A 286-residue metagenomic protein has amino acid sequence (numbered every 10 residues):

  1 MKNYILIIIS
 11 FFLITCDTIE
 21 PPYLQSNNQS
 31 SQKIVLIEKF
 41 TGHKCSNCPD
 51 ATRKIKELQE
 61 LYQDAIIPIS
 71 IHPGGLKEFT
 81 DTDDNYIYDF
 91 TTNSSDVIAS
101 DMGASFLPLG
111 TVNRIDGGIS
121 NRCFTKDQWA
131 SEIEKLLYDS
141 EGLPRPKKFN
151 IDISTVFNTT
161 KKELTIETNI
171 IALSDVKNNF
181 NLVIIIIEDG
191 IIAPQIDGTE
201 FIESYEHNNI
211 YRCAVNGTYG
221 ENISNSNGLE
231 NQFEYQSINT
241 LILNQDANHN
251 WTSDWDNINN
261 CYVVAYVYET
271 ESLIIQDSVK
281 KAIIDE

Functional and structural regions predicted by a protein language model:
M1-I14: Sec-dependent bacterial lipoprotein signal peptides
F11-F40, S46, E286: Bacterial Sec-dependent N-terminal signal peptides
S31, E60-Y62, S100-D101: A general structural signal for stabilizing positions within well-ordered secondary structure
Q32-V35, Q63-I67, F106-L107: Loop/turn elements at helix/coil->beta-strand transitions in domains of secreted/extracellular proteins
F40-A51, P68: The canonical Cys-X-X-Cys-His
N47-Q63: Typically the conserved alpha-helix immediately C-terminal to a functionally engaged Cys/Sec in thioredoxin-like
S70-E286: Short, conserved sequence motifs used for protein processing/export or organelle targeting and for catalysis
